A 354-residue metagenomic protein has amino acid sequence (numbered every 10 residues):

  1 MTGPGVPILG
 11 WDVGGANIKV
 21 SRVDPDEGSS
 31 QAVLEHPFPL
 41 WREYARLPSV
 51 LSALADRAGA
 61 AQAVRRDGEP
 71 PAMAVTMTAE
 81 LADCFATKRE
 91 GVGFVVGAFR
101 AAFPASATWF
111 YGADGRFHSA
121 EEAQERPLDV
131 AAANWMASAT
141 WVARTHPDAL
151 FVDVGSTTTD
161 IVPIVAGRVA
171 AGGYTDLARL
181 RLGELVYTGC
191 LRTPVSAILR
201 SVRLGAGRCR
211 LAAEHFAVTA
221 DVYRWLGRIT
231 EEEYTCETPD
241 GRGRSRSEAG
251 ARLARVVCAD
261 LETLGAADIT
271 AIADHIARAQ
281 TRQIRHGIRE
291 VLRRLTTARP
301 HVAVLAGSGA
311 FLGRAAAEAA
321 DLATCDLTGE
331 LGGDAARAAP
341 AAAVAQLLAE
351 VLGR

Functional and structural regions predicted by a protein language model:
M1-G15, S21-V152, V162-R354: Nucleotide/phosphate-binding catalytic cleft detector across ATP-hydrolyzing and phosphate-transferring enzymes
A16, T157: Conserved Rossmann-like nucleotide-cofactor binding loop
